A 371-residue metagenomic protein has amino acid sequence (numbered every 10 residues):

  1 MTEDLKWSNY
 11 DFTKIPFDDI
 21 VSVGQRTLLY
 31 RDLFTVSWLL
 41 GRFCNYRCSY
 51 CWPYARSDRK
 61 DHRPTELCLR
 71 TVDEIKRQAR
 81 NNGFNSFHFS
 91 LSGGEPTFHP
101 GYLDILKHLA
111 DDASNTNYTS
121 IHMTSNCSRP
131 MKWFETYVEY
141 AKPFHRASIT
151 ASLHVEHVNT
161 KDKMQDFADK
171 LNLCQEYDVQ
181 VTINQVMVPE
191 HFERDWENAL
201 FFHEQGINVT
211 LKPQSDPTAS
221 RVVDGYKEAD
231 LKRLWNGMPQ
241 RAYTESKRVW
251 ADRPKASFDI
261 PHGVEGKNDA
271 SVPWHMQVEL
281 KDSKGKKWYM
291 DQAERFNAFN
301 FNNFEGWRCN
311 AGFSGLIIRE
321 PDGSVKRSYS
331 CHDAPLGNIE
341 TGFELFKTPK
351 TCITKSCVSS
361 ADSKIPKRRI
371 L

Functional and structural regions predicted by a protein language model:
M1-Y30, Y54, C309, I317-L371: Flexible mid-to-C-terminal extensions adjoining Fe-S/redox cofactors in radical SAM and related proteins
Q25-R70: Canonical Radical SAM [4Fe-4S] cluster-binding loop centered on the CxxxCxxC motif and its immediate flanking residues
S37, G41-C44, D61, F89 (+4 more regions): Residue-level signal for mature regions of secreted extracellular proteins and peptides
F43, W52, E74-R80, W288: Glycine-rich short-loop/terminal segments
V72-S90, H99-F202, N208-K212: Radical SAM/AdoMet-radical enzyme domain recognition
R80-N81, G306-A311, R327: Short loop/turn motifs at secondary-structure junctions and domain boundaries
G93-G94: Active-site beta-strand/loop signature of hydrolases that rely on acidic residues for catalysis
H154-G312, P321: Radical SAM enzyme [4Fe-4S]-AdoMet core and its adjacent flexible, acidic and glycine-rich loops/tails across
